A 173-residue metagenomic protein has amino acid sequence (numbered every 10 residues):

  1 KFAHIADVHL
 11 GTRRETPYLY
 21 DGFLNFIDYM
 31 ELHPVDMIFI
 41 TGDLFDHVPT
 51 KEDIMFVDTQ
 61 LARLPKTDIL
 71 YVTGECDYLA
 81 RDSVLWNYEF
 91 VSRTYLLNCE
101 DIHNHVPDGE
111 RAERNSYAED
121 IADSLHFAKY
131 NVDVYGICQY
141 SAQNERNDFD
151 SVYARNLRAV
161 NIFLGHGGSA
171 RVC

Functional and structural regions predicted by a protein language model:
K1-Q60, V152: N-terminal active-site segment of His-dependent metallophosphoesterases
M37, H47-C173: His/Asp/Glu-rich metal-coordinating catalytic cores of metallo-dependent phosphodiesterases/hydrolases acting on
